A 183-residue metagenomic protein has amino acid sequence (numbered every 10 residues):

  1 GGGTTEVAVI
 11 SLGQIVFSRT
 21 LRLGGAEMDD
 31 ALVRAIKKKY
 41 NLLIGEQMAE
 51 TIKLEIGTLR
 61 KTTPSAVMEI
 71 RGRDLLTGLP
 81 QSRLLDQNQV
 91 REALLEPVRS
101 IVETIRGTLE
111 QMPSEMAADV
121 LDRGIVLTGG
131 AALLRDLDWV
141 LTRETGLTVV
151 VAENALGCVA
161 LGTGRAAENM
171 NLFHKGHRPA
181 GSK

Functional and structural regions predicted by a protein language model:
G1-I15, P64, R135, T163: Gly/Thr-rich phosphate-binding beta-strand-loop-beta motif of the actin/hexokinase/Hsp70
I10-L95, V120: Phosphate-binding glycine-rich/basic clefts of nucleotide- and phosphate-handling proteins, predominantly
Q14-V16, A118-R123, T145-T148: Short, surface-exposed connector motifs at secondary-structure boundaries
L32, I105, L127, T163: Residue-level signature of catalytic and energy-coupling elements of molecular machines, predominantly ATP/GTP-dependent
G45, A49, P64, R165-K183: Acidic, glycine/GT-rich loop-and beta-edge segments that sit at the periphery of enzyme/chaperone cores
A93-V120, A166-N169: Phosphate/ATP-binding catalytic cores across multiple sugar-kinase/actin-like superfamilies, primarily ASKHA
A117-L141: Glycine-rich phosphate-binding loops at beta-strand->alpha-helix junctions
W139-R165, F173, A180-G181: Conserved phosphate-binding/catalytic loops in two-lobed NTP-binding clefts
